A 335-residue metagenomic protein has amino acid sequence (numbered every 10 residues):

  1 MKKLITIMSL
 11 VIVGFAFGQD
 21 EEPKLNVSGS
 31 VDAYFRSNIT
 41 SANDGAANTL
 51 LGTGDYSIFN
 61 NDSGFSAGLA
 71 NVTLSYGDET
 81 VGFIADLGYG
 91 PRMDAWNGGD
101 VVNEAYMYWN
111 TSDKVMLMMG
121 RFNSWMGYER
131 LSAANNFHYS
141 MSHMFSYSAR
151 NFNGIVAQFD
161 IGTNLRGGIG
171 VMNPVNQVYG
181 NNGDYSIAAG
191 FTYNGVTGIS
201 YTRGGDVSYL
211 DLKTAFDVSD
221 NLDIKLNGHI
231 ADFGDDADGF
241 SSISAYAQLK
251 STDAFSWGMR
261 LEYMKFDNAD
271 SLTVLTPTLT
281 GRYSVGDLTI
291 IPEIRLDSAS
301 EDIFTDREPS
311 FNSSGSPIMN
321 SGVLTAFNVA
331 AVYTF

Functional and structural regions predicted by a protein language model:
M1-E22: Cleavable N-terminal export/targeting peptides
E21-S41, A47, S57-N176, G183 (+2 more regions): Outer membrane beta-barrel
S30-R36, G88-G90, F122-S124, G170-P174 (+6 more regions): Outer-membrane beta-barrel pore domains and translocons
T40-I58, Y179-N181, A231-D238, A269 (+1 more regions): Solvent-exposed loop segments that connect transmembrane elements
D62-G64, P91-G99, Y147-F152, N173-Y185 (+4 more regions): Solvent-exposed loop/turn segments connecting transmembrane beta-strands in outer-membrane beta-barrel proteins
G68-V72, V102-M107, N151-I155, Y185-A189 (+4 more regions): Hydrophobic, lipid-facing positions within transmembrane beta-strands of outer-membrane proteins
G183-N268, L275: Detector for outer-membrane/organellar transmembrane beta-barrel domains, recognizing the amphipathic beta-strand
Y283-T289, I294, M319-F335: Outer-membrane beta-barrel "beta-signal"
